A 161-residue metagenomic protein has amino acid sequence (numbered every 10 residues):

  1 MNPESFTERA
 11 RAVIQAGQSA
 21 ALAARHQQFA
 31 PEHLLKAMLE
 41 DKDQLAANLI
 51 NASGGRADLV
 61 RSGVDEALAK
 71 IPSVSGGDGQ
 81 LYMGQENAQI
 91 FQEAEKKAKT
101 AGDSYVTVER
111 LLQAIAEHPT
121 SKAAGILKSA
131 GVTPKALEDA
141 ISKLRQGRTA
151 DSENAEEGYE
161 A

Functional and structural regions predicted by a protein language model:
M1-A161: Histone-fold recognition with a strong bias for associated Lys/Arg-rich disordered tails
